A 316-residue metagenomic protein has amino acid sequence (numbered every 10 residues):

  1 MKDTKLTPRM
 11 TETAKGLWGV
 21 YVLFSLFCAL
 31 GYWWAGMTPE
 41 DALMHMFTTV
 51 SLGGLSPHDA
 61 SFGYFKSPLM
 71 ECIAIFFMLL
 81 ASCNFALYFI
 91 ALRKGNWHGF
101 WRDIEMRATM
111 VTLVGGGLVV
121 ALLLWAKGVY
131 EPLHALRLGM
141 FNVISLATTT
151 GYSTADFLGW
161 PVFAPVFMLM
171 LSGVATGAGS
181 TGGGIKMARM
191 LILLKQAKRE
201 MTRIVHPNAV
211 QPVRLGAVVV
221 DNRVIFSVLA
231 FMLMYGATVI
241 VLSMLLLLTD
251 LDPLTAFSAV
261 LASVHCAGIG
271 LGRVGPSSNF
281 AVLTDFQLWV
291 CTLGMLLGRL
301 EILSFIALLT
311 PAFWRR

Functional and structural regions predicted by a protein language model:
M1-R316: Membrane-proximal intracellular helices of multi-pass ion channels
